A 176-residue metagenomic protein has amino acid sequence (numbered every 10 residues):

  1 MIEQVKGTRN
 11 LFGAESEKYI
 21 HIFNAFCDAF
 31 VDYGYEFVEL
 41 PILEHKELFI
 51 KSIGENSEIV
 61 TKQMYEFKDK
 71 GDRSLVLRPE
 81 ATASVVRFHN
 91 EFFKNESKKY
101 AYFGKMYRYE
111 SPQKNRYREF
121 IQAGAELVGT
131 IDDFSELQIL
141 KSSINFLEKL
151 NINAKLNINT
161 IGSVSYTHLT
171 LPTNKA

Functional and structural regions predicted by a protein language model:
M1-L169: TRNA-recognition modules of translation machinery and tRNA-sensing kinases, especially anticodon-binding
H168-A176: Single conserved hydrophobic/aromatic residue that forms the stacking wall/gate of nucleotide- or nucleobase-binding
